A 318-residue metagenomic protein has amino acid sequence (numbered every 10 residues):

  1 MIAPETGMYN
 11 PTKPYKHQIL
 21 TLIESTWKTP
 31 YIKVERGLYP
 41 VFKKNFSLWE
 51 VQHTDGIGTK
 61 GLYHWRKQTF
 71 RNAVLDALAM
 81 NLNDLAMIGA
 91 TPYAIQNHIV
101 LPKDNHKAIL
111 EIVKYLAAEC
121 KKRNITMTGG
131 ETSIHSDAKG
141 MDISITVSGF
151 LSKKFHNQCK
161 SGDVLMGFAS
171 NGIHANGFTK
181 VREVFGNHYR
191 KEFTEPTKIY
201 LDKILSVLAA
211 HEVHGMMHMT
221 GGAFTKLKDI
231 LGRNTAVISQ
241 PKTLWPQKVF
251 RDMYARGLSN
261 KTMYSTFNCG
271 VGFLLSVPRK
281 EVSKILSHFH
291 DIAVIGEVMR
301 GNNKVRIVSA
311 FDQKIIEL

Functional and structural regions predicted by a protein language model:
M1-A86, N124-T128, L165-G167: N-terminal glycine-rich phosphate/pyrophosphate-binding loops that anchor nucleotide-derived ligands and cofactors
M1-T21, K107-T126, I134-M141, H188-R190 (+2 more regions): Glycine-/charge-enriched secondary-structure boundary and capping motifs
I57, T91-T179, E297, A310: Glycine-rich anion-binding loops of enzyme active sites
Q68-L75, K191-I199, D312: Active-site pocket-shaping loop/turn-to-helix segments
R71-A94, E111-K122, K203-S206: Small-aliphatic-rich amphipathic alpha-helix that forms the alpha element of a beta-alpha
S170-G177, E192-I199, M219: Short, contiguous, pocket-lining structural segments that sit at or immediately flank catalytic/ligand-binding sites
G177-Y189: Short, compositionally biased
